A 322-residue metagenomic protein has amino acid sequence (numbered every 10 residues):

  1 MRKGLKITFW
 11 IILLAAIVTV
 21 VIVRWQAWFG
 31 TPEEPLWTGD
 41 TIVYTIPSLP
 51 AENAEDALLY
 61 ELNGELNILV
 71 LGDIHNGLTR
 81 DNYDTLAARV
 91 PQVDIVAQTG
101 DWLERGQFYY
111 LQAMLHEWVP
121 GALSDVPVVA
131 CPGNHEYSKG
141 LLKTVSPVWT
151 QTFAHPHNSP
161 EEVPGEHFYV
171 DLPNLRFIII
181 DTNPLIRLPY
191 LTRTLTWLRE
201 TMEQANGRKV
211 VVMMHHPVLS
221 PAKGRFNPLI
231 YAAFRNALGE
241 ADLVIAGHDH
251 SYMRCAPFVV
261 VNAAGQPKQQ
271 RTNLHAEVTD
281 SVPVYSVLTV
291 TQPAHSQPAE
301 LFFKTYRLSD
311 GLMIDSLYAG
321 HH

Functional and structural regions predicted by a protein language model:
M1-H75, R80, D84-D94, V119-P120 (+2 more regions): Acidic, histidine-bearing metal-coordination/catalytic regions of metal-dependent phosphoesterases
F29-D56, F108-N206, L229-L243, R254-P293: Extended active-site neighborhood of metal-dependent phosphoesterases/phosphodiesterases
D73, G100-D101, G133-N134, H215 (+1 more regions): Active-site glycine-centered loops adjacent to acidic/histidine catalytic or metal-binding residues that shape
A88-G106, D242: Active-site metal-binding motif and surrounding structural segment of the metallo-beta-lactamase
R89-Q92, Q204-R208: Glycine-rich phosphate-binding loop signature in dinucleotide/nucleotide-binding domains
T182, M214-P217, H248-D249, Y306: Short, well-ordered beta-to-alpha junction loops that form the rim of enzyme active sites and present histidine/acidic
A205-A222: Short acidic, glycine-rich surface-loop motifs adjacent to enzyme active sites
